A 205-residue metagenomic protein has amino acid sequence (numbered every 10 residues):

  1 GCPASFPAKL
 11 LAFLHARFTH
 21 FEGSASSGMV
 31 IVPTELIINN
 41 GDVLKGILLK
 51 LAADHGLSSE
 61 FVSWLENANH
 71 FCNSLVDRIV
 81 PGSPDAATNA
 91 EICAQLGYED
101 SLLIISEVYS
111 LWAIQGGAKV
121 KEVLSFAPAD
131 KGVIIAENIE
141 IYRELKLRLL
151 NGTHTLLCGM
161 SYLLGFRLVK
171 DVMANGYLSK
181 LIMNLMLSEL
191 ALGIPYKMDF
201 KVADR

Functional and structural regions predicted by a protein language model:
G1-R205: Substrate/ligand-engaging "lid" and interaction regions
